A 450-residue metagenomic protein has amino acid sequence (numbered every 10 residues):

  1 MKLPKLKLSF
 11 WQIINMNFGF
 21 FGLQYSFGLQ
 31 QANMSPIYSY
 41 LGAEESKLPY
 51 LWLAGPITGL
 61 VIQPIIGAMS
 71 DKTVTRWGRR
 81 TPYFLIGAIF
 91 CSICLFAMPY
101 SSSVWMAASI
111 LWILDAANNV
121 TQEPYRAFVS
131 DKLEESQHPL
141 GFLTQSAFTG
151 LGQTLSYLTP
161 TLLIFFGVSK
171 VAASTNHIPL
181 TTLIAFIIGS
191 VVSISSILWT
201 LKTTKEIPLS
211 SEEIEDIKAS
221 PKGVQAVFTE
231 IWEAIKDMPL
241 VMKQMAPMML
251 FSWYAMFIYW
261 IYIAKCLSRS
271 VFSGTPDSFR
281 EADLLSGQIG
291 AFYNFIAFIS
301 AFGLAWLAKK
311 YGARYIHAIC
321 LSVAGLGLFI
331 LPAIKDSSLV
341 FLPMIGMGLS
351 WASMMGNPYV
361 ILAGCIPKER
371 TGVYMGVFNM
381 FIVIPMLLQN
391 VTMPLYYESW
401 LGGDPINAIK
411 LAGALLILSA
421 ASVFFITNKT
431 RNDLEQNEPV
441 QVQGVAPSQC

Functional and structural regions predicted by a protein language model:
M1-F10, S102-S109, V120-T121, Y125 (+2 more regions): Intracellular loop-helix junctions on the cytosolic face of multi-pass helical membrane proteins
K2-P56, K243-M248, S252-P276: Helix-loop boundary and gating motifs at the non-cytosolic
E45-S46, E135-Q145, D283, I366-F378: Loop-to-transmembrane helix entry/capping segments in MFS-fold secondary transporters and related SLC/MFSD carriers
V61-W77, I299-A313, Y397: Helix-to-loop junctions at the C-terminal end of transmembrane segments in multipass secondary transporters
L85-S103, V323-K335: C-terminal ends and interior cores of transmembrane alpha-helices in multi-pass membrane transporters/permeases
C94-M98, S102-T121, L339-S353: Hydrophobic core of transmembrane alpha-helices in multi-pass small-molecule transporters, especially MFS/SLC-type
V120-L133, S353-P367: Intracellular juxtamembrane helix-capping segments at the cytosolic ends of symmetry-related transmembrane helices
A308, R314-N357: C-terminal transmembrane helical hairpin of 12-TM major facilitator-type secondary transporters
